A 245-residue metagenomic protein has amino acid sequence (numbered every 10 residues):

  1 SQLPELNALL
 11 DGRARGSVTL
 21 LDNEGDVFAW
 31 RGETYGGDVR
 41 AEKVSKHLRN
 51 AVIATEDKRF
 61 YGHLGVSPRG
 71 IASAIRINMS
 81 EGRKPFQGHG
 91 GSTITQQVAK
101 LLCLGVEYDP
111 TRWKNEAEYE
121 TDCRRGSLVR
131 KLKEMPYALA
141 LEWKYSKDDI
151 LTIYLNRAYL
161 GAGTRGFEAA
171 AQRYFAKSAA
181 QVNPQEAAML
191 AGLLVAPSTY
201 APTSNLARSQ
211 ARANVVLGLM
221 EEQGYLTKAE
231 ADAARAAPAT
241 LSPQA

Functional and structural regions predicted by a protein language model:
S1-L20, R59: N-terminal type II signal-anchor transmembrane helix that functions as the membrane-insertion/stop-transfer segment
D22-T227: Peptidoglycan glycan-strand catalytic modules in the bacterial/periplasmic cell-wall system
T227-A245: Non-catalytic structural connector segments
